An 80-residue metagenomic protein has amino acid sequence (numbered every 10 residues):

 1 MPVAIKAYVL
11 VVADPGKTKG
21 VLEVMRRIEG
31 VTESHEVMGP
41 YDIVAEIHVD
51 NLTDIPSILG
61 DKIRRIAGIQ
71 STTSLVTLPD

Functional and structural regions predicted by a protein language model:
M1-D80: A compositional/biophysical signature of low hydrophobicity enriched in polar/charged and small residues
